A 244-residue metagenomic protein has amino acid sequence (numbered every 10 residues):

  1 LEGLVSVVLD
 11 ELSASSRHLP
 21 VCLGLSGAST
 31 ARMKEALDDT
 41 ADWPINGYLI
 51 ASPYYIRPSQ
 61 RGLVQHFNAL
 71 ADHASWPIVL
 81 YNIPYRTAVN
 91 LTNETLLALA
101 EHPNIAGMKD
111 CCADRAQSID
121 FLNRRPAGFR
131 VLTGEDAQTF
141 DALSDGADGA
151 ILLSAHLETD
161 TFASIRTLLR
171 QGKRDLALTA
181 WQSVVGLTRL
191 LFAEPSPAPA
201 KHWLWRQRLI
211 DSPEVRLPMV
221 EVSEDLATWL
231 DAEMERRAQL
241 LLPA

Functional and structural regions predicted by a protein language model:
L1, V5, M33, F67 (+5 more regions): A general structural signal for well-ordered alpha-helical segments in protein cores
L1-N90: Active-site beta->alpha loop and helix N-cap motifs at the rims of alpha/beta catalytic domains
V8, T40, L70, M108 (+4 more regions): Conserved, mostly hydrophobic/aromatic
E11-L19, W43-P44, A74-W76, E101-N104 (+4 more regions): Short helix-capping segments at alpha-helix termini
R32, G62, Q117, D175-L176 (+1 more regions): An acidic, carboxylate-rich microenvironment
S52, L80, A88, H102 (+2 more regions): Generic secondary-structure boundary/loop-capping signal
D72-H73, P84-F192: Catalytic alpha/beta core domains of metabolic enzymes, predominantly
A147, I151, E158-A244: C-terminal alpha-helical cap/extension of soluble enzyme domains
